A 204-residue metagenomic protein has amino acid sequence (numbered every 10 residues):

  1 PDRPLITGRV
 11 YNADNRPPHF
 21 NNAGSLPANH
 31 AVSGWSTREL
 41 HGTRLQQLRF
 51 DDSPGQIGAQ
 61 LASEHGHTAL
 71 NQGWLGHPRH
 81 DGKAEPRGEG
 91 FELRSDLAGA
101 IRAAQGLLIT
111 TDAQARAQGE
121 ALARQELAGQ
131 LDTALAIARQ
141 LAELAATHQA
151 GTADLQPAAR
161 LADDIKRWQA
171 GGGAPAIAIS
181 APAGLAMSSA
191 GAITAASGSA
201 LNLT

Functional and structural regions predicted by a protein language model:
P1-T204: Structural signature for extended repeat/solenoid scaffolds and their inter-repeat hinge/linker regions, spanning
